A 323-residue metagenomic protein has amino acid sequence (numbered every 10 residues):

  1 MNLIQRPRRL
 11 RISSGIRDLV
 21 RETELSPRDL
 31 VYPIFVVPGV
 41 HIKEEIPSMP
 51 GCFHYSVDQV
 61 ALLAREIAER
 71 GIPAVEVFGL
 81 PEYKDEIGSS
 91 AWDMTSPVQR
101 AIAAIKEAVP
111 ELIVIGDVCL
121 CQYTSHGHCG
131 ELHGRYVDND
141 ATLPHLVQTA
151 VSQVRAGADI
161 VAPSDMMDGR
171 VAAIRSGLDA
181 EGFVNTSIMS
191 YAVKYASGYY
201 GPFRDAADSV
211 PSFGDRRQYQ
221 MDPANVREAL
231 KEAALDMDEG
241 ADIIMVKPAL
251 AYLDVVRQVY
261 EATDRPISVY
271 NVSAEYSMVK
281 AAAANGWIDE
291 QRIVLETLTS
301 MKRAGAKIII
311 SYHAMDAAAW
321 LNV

Functional and structural regions predicted by a protein language model:
M1-R21: N-terminal amphipathic/basic leader segments beginning at the initiator methionine
N2, S13, L25-V31, V37-V323: Alpha/beta enzyme core
